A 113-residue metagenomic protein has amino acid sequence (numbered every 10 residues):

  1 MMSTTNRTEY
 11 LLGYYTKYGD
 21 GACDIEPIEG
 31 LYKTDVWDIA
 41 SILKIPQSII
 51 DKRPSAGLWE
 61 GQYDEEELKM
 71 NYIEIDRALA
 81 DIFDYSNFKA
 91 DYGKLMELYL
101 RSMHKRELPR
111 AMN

Functional and structural regions predicted by a protein language model:
M1, T5-N113: ATP/NTP-dependent adenylation/nucleotidyl-transfer catalytic domains that generate, transfer, or process NMP-activated
